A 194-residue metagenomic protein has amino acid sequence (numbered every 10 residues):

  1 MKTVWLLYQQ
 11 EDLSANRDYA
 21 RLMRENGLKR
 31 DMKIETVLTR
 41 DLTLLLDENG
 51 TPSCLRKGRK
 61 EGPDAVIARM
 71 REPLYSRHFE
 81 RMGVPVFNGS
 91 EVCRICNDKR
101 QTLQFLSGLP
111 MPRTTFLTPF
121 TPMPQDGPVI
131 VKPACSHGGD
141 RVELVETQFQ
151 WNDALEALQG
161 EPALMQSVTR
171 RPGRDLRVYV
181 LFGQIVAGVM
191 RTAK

Functional and structural regions predicted by a protein language model:
M1, K57-G62, E80-R81, M123-Q125 (+1 more regions): Flexible, charged surface loops at secondary-structure boundaries
M1-L7: Extreme N-terminal starter segment of soluble prokaryotic enzymes
Q10-T115: Conserved N-proximal alpha/beta basic substrate-recognition cap immediately N-terminal to, or forming the N-lobe
V92-C93, L117-P122, A134-G138, T147-Q150 (+1 more regions): Short acidic/polar capping segments at secondary-structure boundaries
P112-V129: Rossmann-like NAD(P)H-binding beta-loop-alpha module
D140-K194: Phosphate-binding site of ATP-dependent enzymes
